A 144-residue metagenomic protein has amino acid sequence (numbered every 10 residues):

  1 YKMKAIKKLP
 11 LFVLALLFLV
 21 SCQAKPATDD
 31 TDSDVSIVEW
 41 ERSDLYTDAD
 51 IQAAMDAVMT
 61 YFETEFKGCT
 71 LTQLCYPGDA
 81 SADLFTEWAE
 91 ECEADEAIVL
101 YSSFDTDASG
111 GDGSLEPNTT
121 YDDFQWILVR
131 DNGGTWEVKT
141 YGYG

Functional and structural regions predicted by a protein language model:
K2-P10: Bacterial N-terminal signal peptides that target proteins for export
K4, L14, Q23-P26: Residue-level detector of intrinsically disordered, flexible termini and proteolytic processing junctions
I6, G110-G111, T135-T140: Short, solvent-exposed secondary-structure capping/transition elements
L9, P77-A80, G134: A generic structural micro-environment signature that highlights single residues at secondary-structure boundaries
L9-L17: Sec-dependent N-terminal signal peptides
L19-S21: C-terminal motif of bacterial Sec signal peptides marking the signal peptidase cleavage site
Q23-T120: Flexible low-complexity loop/turn motifs enriched in small/helix-breaking residues
Y121-G144: Short beta-strand edge/turn micro-motifs at domain boundaries
